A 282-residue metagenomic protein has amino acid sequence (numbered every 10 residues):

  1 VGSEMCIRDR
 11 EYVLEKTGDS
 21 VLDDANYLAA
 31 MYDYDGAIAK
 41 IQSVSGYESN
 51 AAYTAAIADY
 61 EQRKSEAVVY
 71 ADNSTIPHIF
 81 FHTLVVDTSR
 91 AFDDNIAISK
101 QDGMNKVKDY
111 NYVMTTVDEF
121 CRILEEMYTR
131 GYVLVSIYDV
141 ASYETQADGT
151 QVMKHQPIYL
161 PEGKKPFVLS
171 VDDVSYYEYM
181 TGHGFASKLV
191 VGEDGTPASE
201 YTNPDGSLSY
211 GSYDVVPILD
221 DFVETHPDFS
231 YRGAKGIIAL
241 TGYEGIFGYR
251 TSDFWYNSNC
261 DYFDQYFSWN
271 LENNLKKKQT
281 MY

Functional and structural regions predicted by a protein language model:
V1-I7: Short, small-residue-biased leader/transition segments that mark boundaries at the very start of proteins
V13-K16, I41-R63: Short, charge-rich amphipathic alpha-helical segments embedded in non-transmembrane helical bundles/solenoids
A58-F81: N-terminal carbohydrate-binding accessory modules
T75-H78, H82-M281: Active-site beta->alpha N-cap acidic-glycine motif
